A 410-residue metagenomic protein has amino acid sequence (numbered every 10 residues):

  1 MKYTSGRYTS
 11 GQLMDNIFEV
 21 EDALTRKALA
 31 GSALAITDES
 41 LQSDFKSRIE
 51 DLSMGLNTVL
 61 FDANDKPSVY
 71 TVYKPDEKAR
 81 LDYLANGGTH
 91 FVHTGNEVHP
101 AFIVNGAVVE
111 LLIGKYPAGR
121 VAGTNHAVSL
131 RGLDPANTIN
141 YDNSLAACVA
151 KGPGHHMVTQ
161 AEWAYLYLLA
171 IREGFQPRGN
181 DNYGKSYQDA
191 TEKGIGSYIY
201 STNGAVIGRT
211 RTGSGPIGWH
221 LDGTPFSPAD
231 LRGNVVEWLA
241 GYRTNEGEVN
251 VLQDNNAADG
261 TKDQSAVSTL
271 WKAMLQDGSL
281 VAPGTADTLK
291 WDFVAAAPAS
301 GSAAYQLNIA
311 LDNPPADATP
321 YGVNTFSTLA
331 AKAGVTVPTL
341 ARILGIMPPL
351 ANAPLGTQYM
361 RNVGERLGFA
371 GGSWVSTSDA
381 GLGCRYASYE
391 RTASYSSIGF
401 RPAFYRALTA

Functional and structural regions predicted by a protein language model:
M1, S32, V59-N64, P100-N105 (+5 more regions): A general structural signal for short secondary-structure junctions and capping/turn motifs
M1-F45: Fibrous stalk/shaft segments of extracellular and virion attachment machinery
S47-S53: N-terminal accessory alpha/beta regions
S53-G154, E246-D312, G399: Extracellular adhesion/carbohydrate-recognition regions
N96-D230, S300, L311-D317, A330: Short aromatic-cysteine micro-motif
E162-Y165, Y242-E246: Amphipathic alpha-helical scaffolding segments
I171-P177, R243, L252-N255: Short secondary-structure boundary/capping segments
T191-R209, G213-G215, D222-P225, L231 (+2 more regions): C-terminal, surface-exposed recognition/capping segments
